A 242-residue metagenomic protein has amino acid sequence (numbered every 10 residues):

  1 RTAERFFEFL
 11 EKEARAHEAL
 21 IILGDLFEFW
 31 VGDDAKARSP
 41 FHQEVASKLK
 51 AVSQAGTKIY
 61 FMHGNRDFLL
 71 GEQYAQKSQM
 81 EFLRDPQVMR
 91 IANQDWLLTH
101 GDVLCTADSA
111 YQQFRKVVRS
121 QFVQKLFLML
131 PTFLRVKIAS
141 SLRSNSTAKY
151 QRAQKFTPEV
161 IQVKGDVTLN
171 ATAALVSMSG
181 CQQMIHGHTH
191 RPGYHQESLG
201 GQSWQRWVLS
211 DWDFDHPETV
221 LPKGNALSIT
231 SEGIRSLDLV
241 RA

Functional and structural regions predicted by a protein language model:
R1-I91: Core catalytic region of metal-dependent phosphoesterases/phosphodiesterases, especially metallo-beta-lactamase-like
T2-R5, F41-E44, F156-T168: Soluble or luminal CAZymes and related metallo-dependent hydrolases
F27, D102, V240: Anionic group-transfer/hydrolysis microenvironments
Q79-R84, L97, D102, D108-Q113 (+1 more regions): Conserved beta-sheet core of the metallophosphoesterase superfamily
V88-I91, F214-D215, A242: A short acidic, often aromatic-flanked loop/helix-cap motif at beta-alpha or helix-coil junctions that lines enzyme
Q94: Short glycine-/polar-rich loops that comprise or flank the Walker A/P-loop and associated switch/sensor motifs
T99-V167: Active-site-proximal loop/helix segment associated with metal-binding centers of metalloenzymes
S236-A242: Short, solvent-exposed aromatic-acidic interface loops
